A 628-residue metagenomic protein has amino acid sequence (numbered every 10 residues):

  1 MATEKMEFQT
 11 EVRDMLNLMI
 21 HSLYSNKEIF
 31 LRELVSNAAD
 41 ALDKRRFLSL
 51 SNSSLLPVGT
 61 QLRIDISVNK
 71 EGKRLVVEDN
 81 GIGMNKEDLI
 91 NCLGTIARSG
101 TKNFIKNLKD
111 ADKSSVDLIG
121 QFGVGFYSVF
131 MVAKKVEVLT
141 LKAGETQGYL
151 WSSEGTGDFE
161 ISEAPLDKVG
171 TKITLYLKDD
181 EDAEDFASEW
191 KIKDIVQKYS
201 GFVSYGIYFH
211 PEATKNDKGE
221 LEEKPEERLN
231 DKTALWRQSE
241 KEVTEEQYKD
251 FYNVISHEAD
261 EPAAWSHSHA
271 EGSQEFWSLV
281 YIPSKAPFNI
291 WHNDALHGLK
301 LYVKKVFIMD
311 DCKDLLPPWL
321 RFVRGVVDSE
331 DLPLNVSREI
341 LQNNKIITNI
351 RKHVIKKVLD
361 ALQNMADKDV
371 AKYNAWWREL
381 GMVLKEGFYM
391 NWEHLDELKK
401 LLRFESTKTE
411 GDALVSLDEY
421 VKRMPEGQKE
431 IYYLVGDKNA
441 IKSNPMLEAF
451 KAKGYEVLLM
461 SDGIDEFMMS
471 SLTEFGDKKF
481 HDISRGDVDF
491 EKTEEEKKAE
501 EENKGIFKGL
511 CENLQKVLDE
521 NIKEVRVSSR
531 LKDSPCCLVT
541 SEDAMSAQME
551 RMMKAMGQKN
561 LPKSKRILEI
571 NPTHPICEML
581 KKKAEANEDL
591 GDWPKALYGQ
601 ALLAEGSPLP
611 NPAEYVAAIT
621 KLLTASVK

Functional and structural regions predicted by a protein language model:
M1-F186, D194: GHKL (Bergerat-fold) ATPase N-terminal catalytic module, capturing the glycine-rich phosphate-binding loop and acidic
L118, L139-D158, K178-D185, W190-K628: GHKL/Bergerat-fold ATPase module in large chromosome/replication-associated machines
